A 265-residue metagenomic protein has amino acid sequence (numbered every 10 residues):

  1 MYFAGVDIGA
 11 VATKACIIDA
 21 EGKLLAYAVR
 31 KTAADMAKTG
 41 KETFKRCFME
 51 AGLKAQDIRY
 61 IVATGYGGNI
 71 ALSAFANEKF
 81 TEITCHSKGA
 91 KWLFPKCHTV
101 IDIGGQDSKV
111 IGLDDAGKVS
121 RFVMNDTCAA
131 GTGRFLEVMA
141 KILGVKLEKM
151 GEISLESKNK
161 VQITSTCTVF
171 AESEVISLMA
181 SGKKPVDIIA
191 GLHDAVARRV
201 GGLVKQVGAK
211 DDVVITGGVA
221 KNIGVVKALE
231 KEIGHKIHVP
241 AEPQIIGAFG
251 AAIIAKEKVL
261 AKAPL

Functional and structural regions predicted by a protein language model:
M1-E21, C97-G117: Gly/Thr-rich phosphate-binding beta-strand-loop-beta motif of the actin/hexokinase/Hsp70
G5-K38, E42, R46, V119-F122 (+1 more regions): Short glycine-rich, Thr/Ser-proximal phosphate-binding strand/loop in the N-terminal lobe of ATP-dependent enzymes
A28-A33, E50-I83, S120: Short beta-strand-loop/turn "lid" adjacent to the catalytic site in phosphate-handling enzymes
D35-M36, A116-N159, I253: Glycine-rich phosphate-binding loop plus the immediately following alpha-helix
K79-I83, E230-F249: Conserved phosphate-binding/catalytic loops in two-lobed NTP-binding clefts
G133-E137, P240-L265: Glycine-rich phosphate-binding/hydrolytic loop that grips phosphoryl groups
A171-V204, Q244: Adenine-nucleotide phosphate-binding core of ATP-dependent small-molecule kinases
V204-E232, P243-G247: Glycine-rich phosphate-binding loops at beta-strand->alpha-helix junctions
